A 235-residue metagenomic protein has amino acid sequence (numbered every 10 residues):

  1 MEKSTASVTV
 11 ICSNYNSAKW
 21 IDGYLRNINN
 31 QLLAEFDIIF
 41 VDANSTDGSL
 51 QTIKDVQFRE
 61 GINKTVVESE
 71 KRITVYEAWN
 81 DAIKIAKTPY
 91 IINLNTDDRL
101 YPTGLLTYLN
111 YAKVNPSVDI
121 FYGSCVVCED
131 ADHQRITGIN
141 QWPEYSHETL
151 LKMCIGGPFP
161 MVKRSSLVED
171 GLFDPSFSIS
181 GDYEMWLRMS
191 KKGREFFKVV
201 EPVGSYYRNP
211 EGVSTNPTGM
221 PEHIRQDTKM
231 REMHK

Functional and structural regions predicted by a protein language model:
T5-V8, N29-F40, G48, G61-T65: Short loop->beta transition adjacent to catalytic acidic/histidine clusters or analogous donor-positioning motifs
S17-N30: Short, well-formed alpha-helical segments that are part of the catalytic scaffolds of diverse glycosyltransferases
D42-Q51, N95: A conserved acidic beta->alpha catalytic loop
S69-A86: Glycine-rich, basic loop-to-helix element that forms the pyrophosphate-binding segment of sugar-nucleotide handling
I91: Short aromatic/hydrophobic "clamp" motif used to bind/position activated sugar donors
N95-R99, S124: The conserved acidic donor/metal-binding loop of glycosyltransferases
T103-R135: Conserved donor NDP-sugar-binding/catalytic core segment of glycosyltransferases
P143-Q226: Conserved nucleotide-sugar donor-binding catalytic segment
